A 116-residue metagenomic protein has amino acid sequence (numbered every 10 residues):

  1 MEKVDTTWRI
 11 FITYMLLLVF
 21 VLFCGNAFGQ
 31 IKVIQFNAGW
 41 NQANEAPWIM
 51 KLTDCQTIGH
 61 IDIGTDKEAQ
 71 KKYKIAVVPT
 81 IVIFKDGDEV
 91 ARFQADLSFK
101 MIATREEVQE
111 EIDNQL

Functional and structural regions predicted by a protein language model:
E2-M15: Bacterial N-terminal signal peptides that target proteins for export
M15-L17, A27: Cleavable N-terminal signal peptides
A27-T57: Local sequence-structure signature of Cys/Sec-based thiol-disulfide redox active-site neighborhoods
E45-A46, K67-Q70, R105, Q109: Extracytoplasmic/secreted envelope proteins and their assembly/folding machinery, especially bacterial periplasmic
T57-T65: A short beta-strand-loop structural module common to alpha/beta enzyme folds
Y73-I83: Structural micro-motif
I83-L116: Non-catalytic, surface beta->alpha helical segment in thiol-disulfide oxidoreductase systems
